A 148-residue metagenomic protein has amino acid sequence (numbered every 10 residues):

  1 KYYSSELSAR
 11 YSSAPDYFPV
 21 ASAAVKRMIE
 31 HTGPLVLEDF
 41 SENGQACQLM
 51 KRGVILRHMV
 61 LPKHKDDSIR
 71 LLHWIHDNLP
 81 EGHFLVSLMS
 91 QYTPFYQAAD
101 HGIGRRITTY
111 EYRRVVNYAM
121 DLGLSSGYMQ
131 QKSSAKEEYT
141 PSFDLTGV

Functional and structural regions predicted by a protein language model:
K1-H101: Conserved AdoMet/S-adenosylmethionine-binding subsite of the radical SAM
Y17-S22, I107-V115: Gly/Ser/Thr-rich active-site loops/lids in small-molecule metabolic enzymes that frequently grip phosphoryl groups
L72-W74, G102-R106, S142-G147: Generic alpha-helical propensity signal that fires on short helical segments and nearby coil/disordered stretches
A98-T108, Y118: Glycine-rich phosphate/pyrophosphate-binding loop and the adjoining helix
T109-V148: A cross-taxonomic marker for long C-terminal extensions/tails that follow the last structured domain
